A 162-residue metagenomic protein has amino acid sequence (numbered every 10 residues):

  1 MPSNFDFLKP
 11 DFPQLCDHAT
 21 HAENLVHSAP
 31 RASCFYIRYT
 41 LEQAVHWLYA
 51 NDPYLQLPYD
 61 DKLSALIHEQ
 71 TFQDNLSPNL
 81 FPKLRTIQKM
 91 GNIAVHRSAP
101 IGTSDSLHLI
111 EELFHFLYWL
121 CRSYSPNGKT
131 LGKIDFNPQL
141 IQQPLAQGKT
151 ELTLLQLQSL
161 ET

Functional and structural regions predicted by a protein language model:
M1-T162: Amphipathic alpha-helical interface elements
